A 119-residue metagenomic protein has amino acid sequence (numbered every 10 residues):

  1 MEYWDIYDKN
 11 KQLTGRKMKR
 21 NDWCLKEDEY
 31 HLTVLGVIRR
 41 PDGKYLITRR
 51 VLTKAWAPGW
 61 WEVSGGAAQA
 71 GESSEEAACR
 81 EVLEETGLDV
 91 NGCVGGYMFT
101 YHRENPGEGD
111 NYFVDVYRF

Functional and structural regions predicted by a protein language model:
M1-L35, P41: Acidic, metal-coordinating catalytic segment for phosphate/diphosphate chemistry, firing primarily on the Nudix
E2-Y3, K9, T14, A57-G59 (+2 more regions): Glycine-rich, flexible loop/turn motifs
D28-Y30, W60, E108-F113: A generic structural micro-feature
T33-G65: A glycine-rich, hydrophobic loop/mini-helix early in the fold
L46-I47, V63-G96: The catalytic Nudix box helix
L52, L83-F119: Active-site segment of metal-dependent pyrophosphate-handling enzymes, primarily the Nudix hydrolase catalytic core
